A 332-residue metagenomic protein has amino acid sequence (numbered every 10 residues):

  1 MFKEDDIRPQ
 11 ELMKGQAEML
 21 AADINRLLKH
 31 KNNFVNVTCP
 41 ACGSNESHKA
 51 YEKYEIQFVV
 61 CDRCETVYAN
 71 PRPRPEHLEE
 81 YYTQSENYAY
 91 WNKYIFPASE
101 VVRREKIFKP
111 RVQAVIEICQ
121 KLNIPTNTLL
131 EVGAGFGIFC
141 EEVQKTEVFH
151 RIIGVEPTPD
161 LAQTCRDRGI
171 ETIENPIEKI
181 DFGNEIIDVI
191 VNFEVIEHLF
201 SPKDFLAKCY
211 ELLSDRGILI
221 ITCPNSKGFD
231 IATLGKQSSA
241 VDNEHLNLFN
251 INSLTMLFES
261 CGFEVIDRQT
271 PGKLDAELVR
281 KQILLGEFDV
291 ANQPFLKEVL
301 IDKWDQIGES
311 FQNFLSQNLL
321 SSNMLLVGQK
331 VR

Functional and structural regions predicted by a protein language model:
F2-E11, G15, D23-V37, Q269-R332: A C-terminal cap/extension of S-adenosyl-L-methionine-dependent methyltransferases that defines the acceptor-substrate
K3-F96: N-terminal juxtadomain amphipathic helix that follows a signal peptide/anchor or precedes a small N-terminal auxiliary
L27, K31-F34, P110-K236, N243-F263 (+2 more regions): Conserved SAM-binding loop
H48-E52, F263-L274: Conserved S-adenosyl-L-methionine
Q57-F58, A69-N70, I138-E141, L161 (+2 more regions): Short catalytic/ligand-binding loop motif for oxyanion handling, primarily in non-cytosolic enzymes, centered on
E76, I180, G228, K273-L274: Positions that flank functional sites
Y88-A98, L234-D242, K281-N292: Short glycine/proline- and charge-enriched loop/turn segments that cap or connect secondary-structure elements
F96-R111: Conserved SAM-binding loop and adjacent beta-strand
